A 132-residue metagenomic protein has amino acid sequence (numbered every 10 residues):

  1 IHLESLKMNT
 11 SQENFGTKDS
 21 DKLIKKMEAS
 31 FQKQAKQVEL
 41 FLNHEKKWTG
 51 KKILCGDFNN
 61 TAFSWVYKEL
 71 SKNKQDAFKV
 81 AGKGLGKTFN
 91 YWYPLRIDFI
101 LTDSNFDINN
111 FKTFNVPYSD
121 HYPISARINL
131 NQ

Functional and structural regions predicted by a protein language model:
I1-Q132: Active-site regions of metal-assisted phosphoester/phosphodiester hydrolases, unifying DNase/endonuclease modules
